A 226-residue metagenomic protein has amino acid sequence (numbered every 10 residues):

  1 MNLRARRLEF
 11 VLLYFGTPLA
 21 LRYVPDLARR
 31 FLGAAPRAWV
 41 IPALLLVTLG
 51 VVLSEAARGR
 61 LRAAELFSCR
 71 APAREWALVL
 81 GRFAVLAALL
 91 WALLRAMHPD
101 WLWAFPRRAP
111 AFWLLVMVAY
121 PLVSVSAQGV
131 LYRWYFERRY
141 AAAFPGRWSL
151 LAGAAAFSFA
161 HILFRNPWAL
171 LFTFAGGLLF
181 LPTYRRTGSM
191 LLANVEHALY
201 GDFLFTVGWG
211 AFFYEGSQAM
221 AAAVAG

Functional and structural regions predicted by a protein language model:
M1, P110-L114, Q128-R138, G153-H161: Short juxtamembrane and helix-loop transition motifs at transmembrane-helix boundaries in membrane proteins
M1-A71, G208-G226: N-terminal, membrane-interfacial amphipathic/helix-forming hydrophobic leader that caps and precedes the first
L8-L12, W76-A84, W113-M117, R147-A155 (+2 more regions): Hydrophobic alpha-helical transmembrane segments
L12, G16, I41-V47, L114-A119 (+2 more regions): Membrane-embedded alpha-helical segments of multi-pass membrane proteins, especially the transmembrane helices
R62-S124, E137, A142-A143, S217-A219: Juxtamembrane helix-loop-helix connectors linking adjacent transmembrane helices in multi-pass membrane enzymes
L86-L90, G146-H161, G177: Small-polar-interrupted transmembrane alpha-helices in polytopic inner-membrane proteins
V130-A152, R185-S189: Membrane-interface helix/loop boundary segments of multi-pass membrane proteins
A169-G226: Functionally important transmembrane alpha-helices
